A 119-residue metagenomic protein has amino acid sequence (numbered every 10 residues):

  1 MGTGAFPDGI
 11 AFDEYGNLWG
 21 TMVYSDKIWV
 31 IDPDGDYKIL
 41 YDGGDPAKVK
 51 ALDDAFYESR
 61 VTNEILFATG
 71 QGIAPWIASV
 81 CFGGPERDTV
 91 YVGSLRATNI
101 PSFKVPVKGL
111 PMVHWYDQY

Functional and structural regions predicted by a protein language model:
M1, D42-G43, V105: Active-site donor-binding loop signature of nucleotide-sugar glycosyltransferases
M1-G20, S25, V49-A51, R60-T89: Beta-rich, blade/repeat-based domains predominating in secreted/periplasmic proteins but also intracellular
M22-V23, G43-G44, G93-S94: Short secondary-structure boundary segments
Y24-D26, A97-T98: Loop/turn residues immediately N-terminal
I31-D36, K104-K108: Short loop/turn segments that connect beta-strands within beta-propeller blades
K38-L52, P111-Y119: Beta-propeller fold detector
D54-F56: Outer membrane beta-barrel transmembrane domains
W76-Y119: Blade-level signature of beta-propeller repeat domains, shared across WD40, Kelch, NHL, RCC1 and BNR/Asp-box propellers
